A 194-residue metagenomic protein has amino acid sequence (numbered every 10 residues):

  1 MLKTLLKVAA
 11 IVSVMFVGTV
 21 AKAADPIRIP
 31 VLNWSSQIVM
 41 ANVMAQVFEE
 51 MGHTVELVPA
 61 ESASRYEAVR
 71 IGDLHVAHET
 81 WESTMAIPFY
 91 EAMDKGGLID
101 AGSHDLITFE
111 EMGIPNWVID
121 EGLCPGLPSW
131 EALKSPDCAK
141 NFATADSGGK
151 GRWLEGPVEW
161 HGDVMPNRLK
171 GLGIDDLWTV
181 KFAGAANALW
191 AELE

Functional and structural regions predicted by a protein language model:
M1-A9: Bacterial N-terminal signal peptides that target proteins for export
V8-V17: Bacterial N-terminal signal peptides
T19-A23: Sec/Tat signal peptide C-region and signal peptidase I cleavage site
A24-S36, H53-V58, G149-L154: Short, well-ordered beta-strand elements
S35-T54, N167-L169: Short, polar/charged alpha-helical segment
A41, V58-G97, A188: Pocket-flanking alpha-helical
H75-H78, R152-E194: Ligand-binding pocket segment of bilobal, Venus flytrap-like solute-binding proteins
G97-W153: A conserved helix-loop-strand patch within extracytoplasmic ligand-binding domains of the periplasmic binding
